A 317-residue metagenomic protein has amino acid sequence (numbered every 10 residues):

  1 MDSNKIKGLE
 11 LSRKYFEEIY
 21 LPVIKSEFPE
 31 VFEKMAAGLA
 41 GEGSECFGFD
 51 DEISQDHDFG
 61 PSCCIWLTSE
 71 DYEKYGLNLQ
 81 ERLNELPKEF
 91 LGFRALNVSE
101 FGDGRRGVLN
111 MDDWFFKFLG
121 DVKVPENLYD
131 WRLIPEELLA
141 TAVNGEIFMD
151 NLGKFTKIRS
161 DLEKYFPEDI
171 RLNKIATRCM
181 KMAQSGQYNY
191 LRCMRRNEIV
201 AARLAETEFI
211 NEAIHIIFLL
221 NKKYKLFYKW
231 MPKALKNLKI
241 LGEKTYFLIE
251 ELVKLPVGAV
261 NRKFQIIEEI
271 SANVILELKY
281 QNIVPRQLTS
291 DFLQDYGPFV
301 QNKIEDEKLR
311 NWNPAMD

Functional and structural regions predicted by a protein language model:
M1-G38: Helical scaffold of the NTase/Pol beta-like nucleotidyltransferase catalytic core
I24-C64, T68: Active-site nucleotide-donor binding segment shared across nucleotidyl transfer reactions
I24-F28, L83-L91, I217: A generic secondary-structure signal for well-formed alpha-helical elements
F47-D51, S62, R82, F93 (+2 more regions): Ligand-binding pocket scaffold of soluble enzyme catalytic domains
Q55-F59, S271, D317: Amphipathic alpha-helical "coupling" segments that flank catalytic cores
L67-Y72, R196-V200: A generic structural motif
E73-M194: Conserved NTP/Mg2+-binding pocket subregion across the NTase superfamily
A140-R310, M316: Conserved nucleotidyltransferase catalytic core and NTase-mimicking acidic/glycine-rich helix/loop elements in nucleic
